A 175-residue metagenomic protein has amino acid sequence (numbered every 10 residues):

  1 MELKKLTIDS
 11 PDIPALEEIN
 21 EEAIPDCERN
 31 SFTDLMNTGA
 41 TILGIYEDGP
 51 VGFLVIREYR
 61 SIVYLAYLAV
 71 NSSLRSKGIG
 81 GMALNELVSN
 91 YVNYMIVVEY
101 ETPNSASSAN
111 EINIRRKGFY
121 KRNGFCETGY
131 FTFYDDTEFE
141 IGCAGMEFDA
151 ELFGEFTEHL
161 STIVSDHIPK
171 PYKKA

Functional and structural regions predicted by a protein language model:
M1-N30, E140, E155-H159, D166-A175: Short amphipathic alpha-helix that is part of the acyltransferase structural core
L35-E47: A short helix-loop-beta-strand connector motif used in the catalytic cores of GNAT acetyltransferases and, in some
A40, T137-G142: Short hydrophobic/aromatic beta-strand or adjacent loop that forms the aromatic wall/cage of a ligand/substrate-binding
G44, D48-A69: Conserved beta-strand in the GNAT
V70, S76-N90: Conserved acetyl-CoA-binding loop-helix of GNAT-fold acetyltransferases
Y91-I112: Conserved GNAT acetyl-CoA-binding A-motif
S108-N110, R115-K117, K121-F139: Conserved catalytic-core motifs of GNAT/GCN5-like acyltransferases
M146-E151: Short, charged/polar, Gly/Pro-enriched secondary-structure boundary elements
